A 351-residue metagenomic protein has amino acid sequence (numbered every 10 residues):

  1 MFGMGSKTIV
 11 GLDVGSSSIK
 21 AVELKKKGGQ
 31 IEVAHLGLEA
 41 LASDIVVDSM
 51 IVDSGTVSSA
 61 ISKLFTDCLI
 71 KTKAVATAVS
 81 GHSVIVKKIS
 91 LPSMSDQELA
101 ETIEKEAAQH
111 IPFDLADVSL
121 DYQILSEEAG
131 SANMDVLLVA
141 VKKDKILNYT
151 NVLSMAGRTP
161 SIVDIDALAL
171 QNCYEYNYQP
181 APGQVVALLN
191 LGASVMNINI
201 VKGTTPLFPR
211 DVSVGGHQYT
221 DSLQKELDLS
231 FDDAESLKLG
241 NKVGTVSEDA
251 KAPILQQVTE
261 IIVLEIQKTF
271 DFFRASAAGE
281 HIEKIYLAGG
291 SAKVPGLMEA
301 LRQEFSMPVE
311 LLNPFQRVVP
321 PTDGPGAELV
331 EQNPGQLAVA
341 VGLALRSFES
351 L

Functional and structural regions predicted by a protein language model:
M1-A40, S59, A74-A78, A132 (+4 more regions): Gly/Thr-rich phosphate-binding beta-strand-loop-beta motif of the actin/hexokinase/Hsp70
M1-E106, L147-Y149, G157-T159: Non-catalytic, solvent-exposed interaction/assembly segments
S43-V46, K143-N172, Y178-P180, T205-V246: Glycine-rich phosphate-binding loop plus the immediately following alpha-helix
I61-A74, A156, L229, Q267-K284: Phosphate/pyrophosphate-binding loops at sites that engage ATP/ADP/AMP, CoA/4′-phosphopantetheine, polyphosphate
A78-Y178, K284, P314-P321, Q336-V339: Active-site neighborhood for divalent-cation/phosphate handling
K225, S236-K284, S291: Adenine-nucleotide phosphate-binding core of ATP-dependent small-molecule kinases
V258, E280-Q316: Glycine-rich phosphate-binding loops at beta-strand->alpha-helix junctions
A292, E310-L351: Glycine-rich phosphate-binding/hydrolytic loop that grips phosphoryl groups
